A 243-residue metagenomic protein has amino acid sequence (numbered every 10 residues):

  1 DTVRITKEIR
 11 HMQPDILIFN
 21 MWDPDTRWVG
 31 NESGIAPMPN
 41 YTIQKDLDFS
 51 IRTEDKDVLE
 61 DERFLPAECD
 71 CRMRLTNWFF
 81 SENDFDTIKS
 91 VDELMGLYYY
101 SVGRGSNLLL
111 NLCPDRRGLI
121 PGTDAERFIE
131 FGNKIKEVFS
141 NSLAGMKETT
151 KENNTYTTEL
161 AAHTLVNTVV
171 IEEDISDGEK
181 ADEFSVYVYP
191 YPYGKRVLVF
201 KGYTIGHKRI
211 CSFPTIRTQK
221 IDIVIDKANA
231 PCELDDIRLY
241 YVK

Functional and structural regions predicted by a protein language model:
D1-T215, V224-D236, Y240-Y241: Mature catalytic domains of secreted/periplasmic carbohydrate-active enzymes
K220-D222: Short, conserved beta-strand segments of beta-strand-rich sandwich/propeller modules, principally
